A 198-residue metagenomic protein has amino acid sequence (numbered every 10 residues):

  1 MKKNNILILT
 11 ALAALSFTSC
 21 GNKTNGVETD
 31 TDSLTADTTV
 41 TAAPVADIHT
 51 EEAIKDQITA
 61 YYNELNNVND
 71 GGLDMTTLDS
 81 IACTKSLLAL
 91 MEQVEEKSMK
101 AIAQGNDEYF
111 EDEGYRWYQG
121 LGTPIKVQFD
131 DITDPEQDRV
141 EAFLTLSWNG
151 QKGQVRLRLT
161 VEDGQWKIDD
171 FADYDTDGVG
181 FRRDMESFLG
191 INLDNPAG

Functional and structural regions predicted by a protein language model:
M1-L7: Bacterial N-terminal signal peptides that target proteins for export
S16-S19: C-terminal motif of bacterial Sec signal peptides marking the signal peptidase cleavage site
G21-P44: Short, low-complexity, disordered segments immediately C-terminal to signal peptides in bacterial exported proteins
D47-D70: Short, aromatic-enriched amphipathic alpha-helices that serve as compact interaction elements
N63-K100: Short, solvent-exposed secondary-structure junction/capping segments
S86-Q151: Surface-exposed, charged secondary-structure patches
F129, V155-V161: Hydrophobic/aromatic beta-strand elements that line small-molecule binding cavities or substrate pockets in beta-rich
P135-R139, F143, S147-Q154, D170-G198: Low-complexity, intrinsically disordered terminal/linker segments enriched in charged and Gly/Pro repeats
